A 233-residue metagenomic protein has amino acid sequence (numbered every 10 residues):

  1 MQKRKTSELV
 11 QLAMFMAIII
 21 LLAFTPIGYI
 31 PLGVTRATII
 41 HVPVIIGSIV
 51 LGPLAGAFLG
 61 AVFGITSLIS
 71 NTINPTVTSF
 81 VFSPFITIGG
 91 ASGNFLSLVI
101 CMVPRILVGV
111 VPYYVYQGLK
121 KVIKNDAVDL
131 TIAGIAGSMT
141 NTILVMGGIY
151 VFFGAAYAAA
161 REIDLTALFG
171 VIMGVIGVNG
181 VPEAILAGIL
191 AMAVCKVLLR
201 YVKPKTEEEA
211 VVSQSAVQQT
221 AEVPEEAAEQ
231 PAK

Functional and structural regions predicted by a protein language model:
M1-K233: Loop-helix junctions at membrane interfaces
